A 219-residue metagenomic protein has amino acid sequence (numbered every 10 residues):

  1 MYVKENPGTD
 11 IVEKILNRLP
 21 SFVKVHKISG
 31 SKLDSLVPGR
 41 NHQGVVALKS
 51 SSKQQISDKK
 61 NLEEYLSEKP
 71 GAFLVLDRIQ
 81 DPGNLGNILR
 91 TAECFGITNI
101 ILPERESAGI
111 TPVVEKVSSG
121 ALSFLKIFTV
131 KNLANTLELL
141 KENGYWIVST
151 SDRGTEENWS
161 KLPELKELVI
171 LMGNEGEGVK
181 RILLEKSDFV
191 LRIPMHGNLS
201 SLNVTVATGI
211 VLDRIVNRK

Functional and structural regions predicted by a protein language model:
M1-E13, N17-P20, E64-W159: RNA substrate-binding interface of SAM-dependent RNA methyltransferases
M1-E64: N-terminal positively charged helical leader segments and presequences
N6, G30-S31, R105-S107, E175-E177 (+1 more regions): Short, acidic/turn-prone active-site loops that include or flank metal/cofactor- and phosphate-binding residues
H26-S29, I56-S57, L125-N135, L191: Short acidic-hydrophobic, aromatic-tinged amphipathic segments that line or gate anion-handling sites
H42-V46, K116-A121, L165-L168: Short, hinge-like loop/turn segments at secondary-structure boundaries
S51-K53, Q80, D152-T155, N174-E177 (+1 more regions): Short glycine-rich anion-binding loops that position phosphate/pyrophosphate groups of nucleotides and phosphorylated
K116-S119, R181-K219: Structured adenosyl-cofactor binding patch, chiefly the S-adenosyl-L-methionine
